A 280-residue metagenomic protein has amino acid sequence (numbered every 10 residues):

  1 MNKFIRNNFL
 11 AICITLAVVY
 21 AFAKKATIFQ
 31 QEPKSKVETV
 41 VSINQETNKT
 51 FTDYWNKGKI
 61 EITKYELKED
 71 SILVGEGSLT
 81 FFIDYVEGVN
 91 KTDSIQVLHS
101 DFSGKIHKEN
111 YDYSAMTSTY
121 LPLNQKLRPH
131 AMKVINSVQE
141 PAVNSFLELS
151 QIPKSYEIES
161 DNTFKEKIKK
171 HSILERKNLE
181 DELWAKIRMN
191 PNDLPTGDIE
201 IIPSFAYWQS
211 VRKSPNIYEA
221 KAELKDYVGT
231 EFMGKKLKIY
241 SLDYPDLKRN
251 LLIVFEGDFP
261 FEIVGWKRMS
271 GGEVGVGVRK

Functional and structural regions predicted by a protein language model:
M1-C13: N-terminal Sec-pathway targeting helices
F4-I5, K133, I158: Intrinsic disorder/low-complexity signature
A11-A21: Core hydrophobic alpha-helical membrane-spanning segments
K24-K154, L194-K280: Acidic, serine/threonine-rich low-complexity disordered tracts
K154, E159-W208: Conserved functional acidic sites
